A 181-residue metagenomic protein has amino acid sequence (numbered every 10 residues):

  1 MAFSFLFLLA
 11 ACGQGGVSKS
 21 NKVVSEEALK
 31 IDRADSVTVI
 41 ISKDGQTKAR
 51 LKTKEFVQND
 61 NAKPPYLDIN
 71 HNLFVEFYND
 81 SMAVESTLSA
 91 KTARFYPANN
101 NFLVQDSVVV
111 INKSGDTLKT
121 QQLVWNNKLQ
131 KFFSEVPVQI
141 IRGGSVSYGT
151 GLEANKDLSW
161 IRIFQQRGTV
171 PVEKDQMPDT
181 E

Functional and structural regions predicted by a protein language model:
M1-E181: Mature-chain termini and adjacent capping regions
